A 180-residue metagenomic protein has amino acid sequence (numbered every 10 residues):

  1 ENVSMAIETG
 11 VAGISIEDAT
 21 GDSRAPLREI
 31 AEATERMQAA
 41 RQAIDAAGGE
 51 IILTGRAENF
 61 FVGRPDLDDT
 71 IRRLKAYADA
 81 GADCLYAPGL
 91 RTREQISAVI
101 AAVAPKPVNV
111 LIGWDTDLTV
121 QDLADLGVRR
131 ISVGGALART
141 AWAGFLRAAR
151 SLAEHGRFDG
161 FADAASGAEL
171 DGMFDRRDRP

Functional and structural regions predicted by a protein language model:
E1-V133, T140-W142, L146-R147: Alpha/beta enzyme core
G135-P180: Extended, intrinsically disordered, low-complexity segments
